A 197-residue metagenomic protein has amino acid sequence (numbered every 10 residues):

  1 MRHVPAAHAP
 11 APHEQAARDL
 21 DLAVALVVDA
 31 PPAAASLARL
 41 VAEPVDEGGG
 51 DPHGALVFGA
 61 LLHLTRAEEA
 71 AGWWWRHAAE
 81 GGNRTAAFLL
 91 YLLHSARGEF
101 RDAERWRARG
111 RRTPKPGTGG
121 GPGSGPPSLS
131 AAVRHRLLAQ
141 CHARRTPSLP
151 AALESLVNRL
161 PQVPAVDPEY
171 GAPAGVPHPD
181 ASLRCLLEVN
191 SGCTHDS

Functional and structural regions predicted by a protein language model:
M1-L20, L186, H195-S197: Long, acidic/serine-threonine-rich intrinsically disordered regions with weak helical/coil propensity that act as
A16-G48, R66-W73: Repeat-mediated protein-protein interaction surfaces in helical alpha-solenoids
A30, L40-P44, H77-A79, G110 (+1 more regions): Alpha-helical solenoid scaffolds that mediate protein-protein interactions, centered on TPR/SEL1-like repeats but also
L37-V41, A70, R101-R112: Alpha-helical repeat scaffolds
G49-A55, A60-L62, R66-A67, W75 (+3 more regions): Short helix-capping/linker turns of helical repeat alpha-solenoids
A55, A87-L89, G120-G121: Canonical tetratricopeptide repeat
K115-S197: Long, ordered, amphipathic alpha-helical scaffolds
